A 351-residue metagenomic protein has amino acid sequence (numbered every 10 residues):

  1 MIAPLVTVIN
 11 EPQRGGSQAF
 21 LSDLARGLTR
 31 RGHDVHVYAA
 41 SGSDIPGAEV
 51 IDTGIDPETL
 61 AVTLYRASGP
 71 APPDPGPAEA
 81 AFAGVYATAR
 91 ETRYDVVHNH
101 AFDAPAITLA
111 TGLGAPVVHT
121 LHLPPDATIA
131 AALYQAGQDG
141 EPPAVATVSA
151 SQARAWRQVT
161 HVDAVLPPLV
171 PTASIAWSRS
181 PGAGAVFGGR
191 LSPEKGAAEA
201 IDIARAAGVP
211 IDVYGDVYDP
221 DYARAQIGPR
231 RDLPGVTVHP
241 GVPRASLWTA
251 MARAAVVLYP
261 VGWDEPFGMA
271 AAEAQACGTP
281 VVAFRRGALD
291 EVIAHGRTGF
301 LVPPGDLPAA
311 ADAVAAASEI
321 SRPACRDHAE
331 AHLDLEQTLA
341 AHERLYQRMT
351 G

Functional and structural regions predicted by a protein language model:
M1-G351: Catalytic cores of nucleotide-sugar-dependent glycosyltransferases that transfer UDP/GDP/TDP-activated
